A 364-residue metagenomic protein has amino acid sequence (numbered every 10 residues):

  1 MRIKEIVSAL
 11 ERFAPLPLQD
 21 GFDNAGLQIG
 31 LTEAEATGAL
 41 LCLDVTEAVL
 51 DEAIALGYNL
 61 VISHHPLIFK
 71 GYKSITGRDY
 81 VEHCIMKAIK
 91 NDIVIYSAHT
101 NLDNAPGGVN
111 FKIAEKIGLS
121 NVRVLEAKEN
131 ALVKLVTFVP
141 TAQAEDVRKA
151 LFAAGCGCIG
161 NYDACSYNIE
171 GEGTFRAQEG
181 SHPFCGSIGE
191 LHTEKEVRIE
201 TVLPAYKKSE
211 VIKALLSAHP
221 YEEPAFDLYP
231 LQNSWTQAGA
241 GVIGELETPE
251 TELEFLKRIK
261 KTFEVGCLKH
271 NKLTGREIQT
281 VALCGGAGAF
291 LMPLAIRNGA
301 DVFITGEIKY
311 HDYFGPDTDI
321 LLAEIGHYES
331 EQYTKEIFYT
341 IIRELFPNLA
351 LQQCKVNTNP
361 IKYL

Functional and structural regions predicted by a protein language model:
M1-L364: Hydrophobic structural segments
